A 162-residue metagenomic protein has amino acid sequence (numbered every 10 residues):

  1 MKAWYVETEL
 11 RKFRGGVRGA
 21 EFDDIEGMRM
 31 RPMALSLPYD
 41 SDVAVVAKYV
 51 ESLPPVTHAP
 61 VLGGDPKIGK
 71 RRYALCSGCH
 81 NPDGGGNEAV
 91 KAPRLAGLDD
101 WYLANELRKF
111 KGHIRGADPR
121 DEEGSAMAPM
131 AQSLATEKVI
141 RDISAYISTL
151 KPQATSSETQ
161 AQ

Functional and structural regions predicted by a protein language model:
M1-A3, P93-L98: Short cysteine/histidine-rich metal-coordination sites, predominantly Zn2+-binding motifs
M1-V17: The feature marks the first
R11, T149-Q162: N-terminal export/targeting leaders of redox proteins
F13-V43, H58-G64, E88-R94, K111-R141 (+1 more regions): Axial heme c-ligation environment in periplasmic c-type cytochrome domains
A44-K48: Intrinsic, low-complexity N-terminal interaction/targeting segments
V61-G85, D99, S156-Q162: Sequence/structural segment immediately N-terminal to covalent heme-attachment motifs in c-type and related
